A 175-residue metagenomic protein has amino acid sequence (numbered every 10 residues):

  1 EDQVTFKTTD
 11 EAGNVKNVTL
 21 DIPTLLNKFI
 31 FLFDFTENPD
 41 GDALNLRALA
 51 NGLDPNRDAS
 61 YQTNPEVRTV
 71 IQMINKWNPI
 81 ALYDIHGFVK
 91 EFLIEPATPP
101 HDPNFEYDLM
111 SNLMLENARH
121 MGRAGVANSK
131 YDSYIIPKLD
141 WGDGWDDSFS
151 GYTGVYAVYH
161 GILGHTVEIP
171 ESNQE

Functional and structural regions predicted by a protein language model:
D2-N27, I135: Short mixed-charge
V15, I30-T36, D40, R47-E175: Metallocarboxypeptidase
